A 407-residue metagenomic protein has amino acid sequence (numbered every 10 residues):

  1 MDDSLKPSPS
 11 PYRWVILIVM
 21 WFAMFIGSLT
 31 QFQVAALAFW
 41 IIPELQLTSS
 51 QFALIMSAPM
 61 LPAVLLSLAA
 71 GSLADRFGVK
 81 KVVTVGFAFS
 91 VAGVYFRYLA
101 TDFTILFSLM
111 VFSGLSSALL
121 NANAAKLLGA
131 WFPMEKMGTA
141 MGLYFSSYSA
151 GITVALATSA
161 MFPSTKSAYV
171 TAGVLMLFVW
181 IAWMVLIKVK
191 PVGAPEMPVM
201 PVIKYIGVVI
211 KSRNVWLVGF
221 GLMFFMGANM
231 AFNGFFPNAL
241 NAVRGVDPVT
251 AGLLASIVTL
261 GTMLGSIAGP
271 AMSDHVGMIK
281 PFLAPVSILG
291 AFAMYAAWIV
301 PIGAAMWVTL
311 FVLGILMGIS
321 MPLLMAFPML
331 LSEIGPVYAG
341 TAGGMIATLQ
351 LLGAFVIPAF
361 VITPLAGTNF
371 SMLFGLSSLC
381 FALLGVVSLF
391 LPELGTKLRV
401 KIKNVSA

Functional and structural regions predicted by a protein language model:
D2-S10, K190-V218: Juxtamembrane intracellular "pre-TM" segments in multi-pass secondary transporters
V34-A35, N214-S256, M263-S266: Extracytoplasmic gate region of multi-pass secondary transporters
L65-T101: Conserved MFS/SLC helix-loop-helix module at the cytosolic interface between two early adjacent transmembrane helices
R76-G86, D274-S287: Cytoplasmic membrane-interface "Motif A"-like loop-to-helix N-cap segments of 12-TM Major Facilitator Superfamily
L109-S147: Cytoplasmic helix-loop-helix junction between adjacent transmembrane helices in 12-TM secondary transporters
L143-I187: Helix-loop-helix hairpin linking two adjacent transmembrane segments in secondary transporters
I279-L324: C-terminal transmembrane helical hairpin of 12-TM major facilitator-type secondary transporters
I334-G367: A late C-terminal transmembrane helix in Major Facilitator Superfamily
